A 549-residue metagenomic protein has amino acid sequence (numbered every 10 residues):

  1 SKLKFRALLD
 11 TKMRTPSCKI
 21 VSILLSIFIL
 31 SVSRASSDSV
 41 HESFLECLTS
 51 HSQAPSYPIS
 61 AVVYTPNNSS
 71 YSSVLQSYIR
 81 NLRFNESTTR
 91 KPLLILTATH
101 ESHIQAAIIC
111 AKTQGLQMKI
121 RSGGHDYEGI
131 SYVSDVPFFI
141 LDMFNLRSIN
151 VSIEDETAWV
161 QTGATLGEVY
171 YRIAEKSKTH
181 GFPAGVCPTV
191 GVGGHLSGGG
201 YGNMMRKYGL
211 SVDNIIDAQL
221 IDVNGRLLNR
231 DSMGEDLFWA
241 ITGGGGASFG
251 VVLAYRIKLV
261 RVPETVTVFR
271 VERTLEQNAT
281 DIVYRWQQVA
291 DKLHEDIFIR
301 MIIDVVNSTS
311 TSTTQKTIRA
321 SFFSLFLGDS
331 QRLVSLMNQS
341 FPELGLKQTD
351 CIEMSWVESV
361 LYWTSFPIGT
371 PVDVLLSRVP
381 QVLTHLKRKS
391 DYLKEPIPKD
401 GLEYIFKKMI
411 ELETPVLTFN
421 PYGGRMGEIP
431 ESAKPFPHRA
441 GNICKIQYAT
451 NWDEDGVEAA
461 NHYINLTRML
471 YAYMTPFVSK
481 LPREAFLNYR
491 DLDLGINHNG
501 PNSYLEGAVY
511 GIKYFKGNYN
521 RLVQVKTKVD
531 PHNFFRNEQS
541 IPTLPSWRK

Functional and structural regions predicted by a protein language model:
K4-K549: Soluble FAD-dependent oxygen oxidases
